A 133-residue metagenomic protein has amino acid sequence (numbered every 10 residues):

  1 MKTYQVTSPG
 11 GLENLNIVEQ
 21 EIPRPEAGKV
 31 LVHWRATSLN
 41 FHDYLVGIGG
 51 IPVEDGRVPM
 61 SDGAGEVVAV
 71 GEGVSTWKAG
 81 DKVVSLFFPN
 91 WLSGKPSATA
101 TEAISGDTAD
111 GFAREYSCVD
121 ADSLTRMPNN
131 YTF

Functional and structural regions predicted by a protein language model:
M1-K2: Extreme N-terminal starter segment of soluble prokaryotic enzymes
G11-L15, F41-D43: Short N-terminal binding/cap micro-motifs at the start of the first secondary-structure element
P23-T37, G47-S93, T108-G111, S123 (+1 more regions): Glycine-rich beta-strand-centered segment in the early N-terminal region that forms part of a ligand/cofactor-binding
K95-T108: Short, compositionally biased
D120: Short helix- or helix-capping micro-motifs that position conserved polar/aromatic residues at function-defining sites
F133: C-terminal boundary of histidine-terminating zinc-finger modules
